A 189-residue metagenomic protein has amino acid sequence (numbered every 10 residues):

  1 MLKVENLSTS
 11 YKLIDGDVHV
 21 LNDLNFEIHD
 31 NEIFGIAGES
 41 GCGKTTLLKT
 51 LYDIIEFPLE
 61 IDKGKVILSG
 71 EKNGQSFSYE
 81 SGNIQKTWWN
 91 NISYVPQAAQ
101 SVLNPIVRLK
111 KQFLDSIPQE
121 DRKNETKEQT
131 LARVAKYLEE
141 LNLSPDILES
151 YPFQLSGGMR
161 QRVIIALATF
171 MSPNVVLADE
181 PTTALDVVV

Functional and structural regions predicted by a protein language model:
M1, S10-D23, I54-L59, S81-N83 (+2 more regions): A short, flexible loop at the N-terminus of ABC-type nucleotide-binding domains that lies
A37-E39: The feature captures the beta-strand-to-loop junction immediately N-terminal to the Walker
K72-S93, K111, Q119: ABC ATPase NBD coupling module
T126-D146, N174: Conserved ABC ATPase "signature" region
Y151-L155, M159: Conserved ABC ATPase signature
M171, V189: Conserved signature/switch motifs of ABC ATPase nucleotide-binding domains
V176-D179: Catalytic Walker B motif of ABC-type/P-loop ATPase nucleotide-binding domains
